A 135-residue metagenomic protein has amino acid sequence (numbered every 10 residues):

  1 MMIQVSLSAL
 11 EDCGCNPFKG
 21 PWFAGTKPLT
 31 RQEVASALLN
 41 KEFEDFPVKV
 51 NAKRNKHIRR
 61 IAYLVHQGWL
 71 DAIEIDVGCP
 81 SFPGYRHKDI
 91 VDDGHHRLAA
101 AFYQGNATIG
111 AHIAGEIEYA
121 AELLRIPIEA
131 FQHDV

Functional and structural regions predicted by a protein language model:
M1-G20: N-terminal extension/subdomain marker
M1-M2, H133-V135: Short intrinsically disordered terminal tails
V5-S8, K27, S36-A37, A121-E122: Intrinsic-disorder/low-complexity peptide segments enriched for small residues
E11, C15-N16, S36-L39, L124: Short linear sequence motifs
A24-D92, F102: Short alpha-helix boundary/capping and kink motifs at helix termini
L70-Q132: A short, basic-hydrophobic beta/loop patch
